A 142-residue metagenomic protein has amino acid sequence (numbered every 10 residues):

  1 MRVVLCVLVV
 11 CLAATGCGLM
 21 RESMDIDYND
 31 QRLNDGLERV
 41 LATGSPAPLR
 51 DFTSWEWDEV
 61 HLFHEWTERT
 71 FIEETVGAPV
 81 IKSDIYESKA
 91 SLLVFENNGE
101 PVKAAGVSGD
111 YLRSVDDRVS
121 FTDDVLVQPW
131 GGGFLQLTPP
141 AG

Functional and structural regions predicted by a protein language model:
M1-V9: N-terminal export and membrane-targeting signals
V9, E68-F71, V115: Residues in flexible loops and secondary-structure boundaries
A13-G16: C-terminal motif of bacterial Sec signal peptides marking the signal peptidase cleavage site
G18-R21: Bacterial signal peptide processing site
I26-G44: Post-signal peptide N-terminal segment of mature Sec-exported envelope proteins
G44-D110: Mature extracytoplasmic domains of secretory-pathway proteins
Y111-G142: C-terminal partner/receptor-binding element of secreted or periplasmic proteins
